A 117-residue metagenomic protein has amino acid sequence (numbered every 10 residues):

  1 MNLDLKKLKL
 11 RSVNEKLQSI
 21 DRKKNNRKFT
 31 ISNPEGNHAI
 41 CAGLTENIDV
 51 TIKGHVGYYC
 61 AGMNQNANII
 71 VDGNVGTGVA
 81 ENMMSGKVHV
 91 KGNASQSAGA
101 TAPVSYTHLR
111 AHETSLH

Functional and structural regions predicted by a protein language model:
M1-S105: Charge-rich, low-hydrophobicity low-complexity segments
T107-T114: Conserved small/polar residues in nucleotide/adenosyl-binding loops
